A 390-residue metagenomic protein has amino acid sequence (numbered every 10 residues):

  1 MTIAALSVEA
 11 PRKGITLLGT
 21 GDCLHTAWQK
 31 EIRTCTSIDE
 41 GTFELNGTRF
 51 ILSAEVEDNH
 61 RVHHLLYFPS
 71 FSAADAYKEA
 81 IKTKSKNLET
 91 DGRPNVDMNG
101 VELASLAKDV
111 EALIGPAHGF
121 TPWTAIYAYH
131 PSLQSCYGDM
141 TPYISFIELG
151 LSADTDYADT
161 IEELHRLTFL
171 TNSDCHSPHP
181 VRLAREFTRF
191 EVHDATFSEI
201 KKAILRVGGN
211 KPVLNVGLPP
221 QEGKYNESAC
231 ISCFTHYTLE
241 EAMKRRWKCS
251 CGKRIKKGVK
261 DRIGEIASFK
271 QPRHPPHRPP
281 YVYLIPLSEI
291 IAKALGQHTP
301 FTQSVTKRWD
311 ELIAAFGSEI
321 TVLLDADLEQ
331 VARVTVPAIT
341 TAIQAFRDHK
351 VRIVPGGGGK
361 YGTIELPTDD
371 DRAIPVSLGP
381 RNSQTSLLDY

Functional and structural regions predicted by a protein language model:
M1-N59, V351-R352, I364, A373 (+1 more regions): An N-terminally biased module of ancient metal coordination in phosphate/nucleic-acid-related enzymes
D22, L66, I114, I147 (+3 more regions): Divalent metal-coordination and catalytic microenvironments
C23, G119, L151, S173-C175: Active-site metal-binding loops of divalent metal-dependent hydrolases
Q29-S145: Extended substrate/RNA-proximal surfaces in nucleic-acid metabolism proteins
R166-R182: Short acidic/histidine-rich active-site segments
G209-V282: Cys/His-rich short segments
I291-Y390: Low-complexity, acidic/Ser/Thr- and charged residue-rich accessory regions of DNA metabolism proteins
